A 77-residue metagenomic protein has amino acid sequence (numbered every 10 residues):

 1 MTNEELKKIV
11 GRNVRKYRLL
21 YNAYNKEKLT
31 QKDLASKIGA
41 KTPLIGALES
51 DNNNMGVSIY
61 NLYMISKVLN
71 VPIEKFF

Functional and structural regions predicted by a protein language model:
M1-E27: A short, Lys/Arg-rich alpha-helix, primarily the initiator
R12, A47, K67: DNA-binding alpha-helical recognition surfaces that contact promoter or target DNA
R18, A35, S66: The alpha-helix within a helix-turn-helix
Y24-L48: Short alpha-helical DNA-recognition segment
T30, S58-N61, P72: Residues that mark the N-terminal boundary/hinge immediately upstream of a DNA-recognition element
E49, N61, F77: DNA major-groove recognition helix of helix-turn-helix
N52-M64: Short, basic-rich loop-to-helix N-cap that marks the start of a DNA-contacting helix
N70-F77: Short C-terminal boundary/hinge segments that cap the last helix of small helical domains
